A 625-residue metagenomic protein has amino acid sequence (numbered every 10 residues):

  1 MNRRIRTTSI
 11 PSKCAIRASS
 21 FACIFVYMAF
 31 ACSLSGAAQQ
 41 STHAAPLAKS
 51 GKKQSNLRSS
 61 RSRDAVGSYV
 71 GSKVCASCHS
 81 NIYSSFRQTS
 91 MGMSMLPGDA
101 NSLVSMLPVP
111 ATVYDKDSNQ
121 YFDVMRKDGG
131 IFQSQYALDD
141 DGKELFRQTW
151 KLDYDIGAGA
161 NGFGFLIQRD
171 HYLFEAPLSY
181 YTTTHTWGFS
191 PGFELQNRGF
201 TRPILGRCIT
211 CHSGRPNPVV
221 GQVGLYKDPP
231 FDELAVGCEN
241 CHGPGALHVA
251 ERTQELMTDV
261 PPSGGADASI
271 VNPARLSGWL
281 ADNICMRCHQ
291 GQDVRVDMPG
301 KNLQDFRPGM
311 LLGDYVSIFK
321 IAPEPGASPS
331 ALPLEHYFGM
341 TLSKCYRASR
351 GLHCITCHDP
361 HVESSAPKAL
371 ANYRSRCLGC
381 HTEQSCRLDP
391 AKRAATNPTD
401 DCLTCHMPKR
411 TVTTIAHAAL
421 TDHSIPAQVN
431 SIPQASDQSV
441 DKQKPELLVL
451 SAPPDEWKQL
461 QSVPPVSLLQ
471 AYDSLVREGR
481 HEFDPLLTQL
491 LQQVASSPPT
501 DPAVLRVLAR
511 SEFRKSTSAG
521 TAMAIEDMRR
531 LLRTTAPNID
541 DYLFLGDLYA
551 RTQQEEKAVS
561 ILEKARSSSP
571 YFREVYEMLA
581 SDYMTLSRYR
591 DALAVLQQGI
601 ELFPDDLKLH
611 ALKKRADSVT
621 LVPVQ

Functional and structural regions predicted by a protein language model:
H43-S59, V66, K73, N81-G157 (+4 more regions): Primarily the internal scaffold of c-type cytochrome electron-transfer domains, especially repeated/multiheme c-type
R480-D484, S518-T521, E555, Y589: TPR-repeat structural position
L486-L487, A524, A558, A592: Single-residue signature of alpha-solenoid repeat helices
Q493-V494, R530-L532, K564-A565, Q598-G599: Canonical positions in the second alpha-helix
P498-P499, A536-P537, P570, P604: Short coil turns that delineate tetratricopeptide repeat
A503-V507, D540-F544, E574-S581, A594 (+1 more regions): Alpha-solenoid helical repeat scaffolds
R514, R551, T585-L586, R615-T620: Register position in tetratricopeptide repeats
